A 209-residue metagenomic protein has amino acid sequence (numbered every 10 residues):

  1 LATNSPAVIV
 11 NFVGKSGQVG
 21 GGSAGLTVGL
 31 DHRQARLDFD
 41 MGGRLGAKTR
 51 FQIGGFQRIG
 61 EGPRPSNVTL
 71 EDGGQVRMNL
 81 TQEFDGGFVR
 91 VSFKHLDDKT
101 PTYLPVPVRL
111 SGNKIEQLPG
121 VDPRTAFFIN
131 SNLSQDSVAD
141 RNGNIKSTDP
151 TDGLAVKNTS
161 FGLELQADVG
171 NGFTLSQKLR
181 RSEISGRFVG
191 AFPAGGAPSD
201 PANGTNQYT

Functional and structural regions predicted by a protein language model:
A2-V76, Q82-V89: Outer-membrane beta-barrel translocator/receptor signature
I9, V19, I53, I59 (+7 more regions): Weak global preference for isoleucine
Q18, L30-Q34, A47, F51 (+7 more regions): A generic structural micro-environment signature that highlights single residues at secondary-structure boundaries
D40-P65, E71-M78, N158-E164, G172-T209: Surface-exposed extracellular loop regions of Gram-negative outer-membrane beta-barrel proteins
N79-E83, F88-E164, R187-T209: Acidic/polar loop-and-plug regions of large Gram-negative outer-membrane beta-barrel proteins
